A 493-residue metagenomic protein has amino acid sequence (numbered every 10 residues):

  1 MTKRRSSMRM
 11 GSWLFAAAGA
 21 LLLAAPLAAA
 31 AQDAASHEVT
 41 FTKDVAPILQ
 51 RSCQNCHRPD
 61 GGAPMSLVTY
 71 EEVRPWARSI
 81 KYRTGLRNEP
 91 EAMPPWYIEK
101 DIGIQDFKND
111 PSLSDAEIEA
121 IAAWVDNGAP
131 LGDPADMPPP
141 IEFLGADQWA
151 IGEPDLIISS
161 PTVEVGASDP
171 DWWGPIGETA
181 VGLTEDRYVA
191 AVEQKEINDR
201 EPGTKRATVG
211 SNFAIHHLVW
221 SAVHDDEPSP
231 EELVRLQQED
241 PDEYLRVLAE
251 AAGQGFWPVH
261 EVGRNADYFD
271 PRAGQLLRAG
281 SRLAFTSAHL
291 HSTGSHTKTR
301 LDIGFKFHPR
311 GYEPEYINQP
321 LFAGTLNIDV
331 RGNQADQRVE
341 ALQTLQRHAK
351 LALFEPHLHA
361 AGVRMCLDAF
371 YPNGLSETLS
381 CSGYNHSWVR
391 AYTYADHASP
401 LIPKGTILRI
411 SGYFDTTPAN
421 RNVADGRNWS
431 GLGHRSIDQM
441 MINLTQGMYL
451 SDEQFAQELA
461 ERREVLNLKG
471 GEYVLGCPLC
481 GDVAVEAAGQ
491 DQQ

Functional and structural regions predicted by a protein language model:
M1-S12: N-terminal secretory signal peptides that target proteins for export/translocation
W13-P26: Bacterial N-terminal signal peptides
A29-T179, E185-K195, G280-T286: Aromatic- and Gly/Pro-enriched helix-to-coil junctions and flexible linker segments
M137-N212, T293-A361, A419-Q493: Solvent-exposed, flexible loop/coil segments flanking beta-strands in beta-rich domains
V189-A190, P230, G274-L290, P400-D415: Noncatalytic modules at the cell exterior or secretory-pathway interfaces, chiefly beta-strand-rich lectin/adhesion
S211-D225, R364-N373: Short, surface-exposed beta-strand/strand-loop-strand elements in extracellular ectodomains
L218, E239-P309: Beta-strand-rich globular domains of non-transmembrane regions
A352-S436, M440: Extended, compositionally biased non-globular segments
